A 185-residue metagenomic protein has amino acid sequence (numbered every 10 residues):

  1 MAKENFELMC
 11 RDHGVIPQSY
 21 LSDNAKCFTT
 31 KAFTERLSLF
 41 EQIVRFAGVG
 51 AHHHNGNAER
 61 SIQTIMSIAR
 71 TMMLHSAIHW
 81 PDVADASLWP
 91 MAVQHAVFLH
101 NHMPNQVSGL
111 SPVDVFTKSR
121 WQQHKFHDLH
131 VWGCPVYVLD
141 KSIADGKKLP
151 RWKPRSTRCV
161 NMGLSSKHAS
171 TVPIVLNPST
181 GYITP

Functional and structural regions predicted by a protein language model:
M1-S67, R120-P185: Retroviral integrase
R70-S156: Domain-scale segment recognizer with a strong primary affinity for retroviral/LTR-retrotransposon integrase
